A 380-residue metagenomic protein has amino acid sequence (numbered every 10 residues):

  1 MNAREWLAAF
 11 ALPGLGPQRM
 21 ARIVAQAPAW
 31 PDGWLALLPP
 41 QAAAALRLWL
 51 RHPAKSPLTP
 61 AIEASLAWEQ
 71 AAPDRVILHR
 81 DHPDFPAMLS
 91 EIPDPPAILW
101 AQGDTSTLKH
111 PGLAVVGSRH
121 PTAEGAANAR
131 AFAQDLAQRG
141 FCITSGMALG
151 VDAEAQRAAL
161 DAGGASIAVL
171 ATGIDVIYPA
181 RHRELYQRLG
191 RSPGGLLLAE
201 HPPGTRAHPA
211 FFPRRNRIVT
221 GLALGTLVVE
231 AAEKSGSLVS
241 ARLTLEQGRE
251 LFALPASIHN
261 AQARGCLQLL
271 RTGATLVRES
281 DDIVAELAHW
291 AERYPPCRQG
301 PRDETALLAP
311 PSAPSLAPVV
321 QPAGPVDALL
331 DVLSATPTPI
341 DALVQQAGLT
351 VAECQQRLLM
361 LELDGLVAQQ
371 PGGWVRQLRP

Functional and structural regions predicted by a protein language model:
M1-A3, G14, A72, R80-P380: Glycine-biased, small-residue-rich flexible motifs in mid-sequence functional cores and linkers
M1-P86, I340, A352, D364-G373 (+1 more regions): Short, small/acidic-rich helices and loops at N termini and domain boundaries of DNA replication/processing enzymes
